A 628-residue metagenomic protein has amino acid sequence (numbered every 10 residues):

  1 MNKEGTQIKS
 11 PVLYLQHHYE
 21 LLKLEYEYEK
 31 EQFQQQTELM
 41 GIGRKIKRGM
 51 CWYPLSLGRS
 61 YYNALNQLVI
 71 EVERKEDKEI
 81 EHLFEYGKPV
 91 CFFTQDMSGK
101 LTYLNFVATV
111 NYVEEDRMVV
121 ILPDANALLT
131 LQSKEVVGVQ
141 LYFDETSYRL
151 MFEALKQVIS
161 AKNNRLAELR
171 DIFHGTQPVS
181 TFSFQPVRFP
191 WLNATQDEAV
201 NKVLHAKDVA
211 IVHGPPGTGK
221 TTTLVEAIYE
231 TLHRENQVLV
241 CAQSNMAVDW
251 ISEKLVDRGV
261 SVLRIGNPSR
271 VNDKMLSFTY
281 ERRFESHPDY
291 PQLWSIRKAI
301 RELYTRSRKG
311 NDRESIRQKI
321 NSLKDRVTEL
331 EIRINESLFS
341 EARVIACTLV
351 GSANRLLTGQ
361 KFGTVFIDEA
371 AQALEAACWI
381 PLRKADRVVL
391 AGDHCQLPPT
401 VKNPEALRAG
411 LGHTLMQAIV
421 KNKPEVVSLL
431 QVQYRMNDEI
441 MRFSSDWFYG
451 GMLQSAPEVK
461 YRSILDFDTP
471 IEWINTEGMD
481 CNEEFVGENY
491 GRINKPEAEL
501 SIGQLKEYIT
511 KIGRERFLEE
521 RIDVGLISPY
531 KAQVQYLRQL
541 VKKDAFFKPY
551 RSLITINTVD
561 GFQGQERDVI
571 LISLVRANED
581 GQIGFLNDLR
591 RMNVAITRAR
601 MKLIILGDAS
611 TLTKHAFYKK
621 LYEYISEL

Functional and structural regions predicted by a protein language model:
M1-Y103, K495, E499, L505 (+1 more regions): Accessory interdomain/linker segments of ATP-dependent helicases and helicase-like nucleic-acid enzymes that mediate
N2-Y19, K23, D77-N201, D257 (+2 more regions): Pre-ATPase regulatory/linker segments immediately N-terminal to the P-loop/RecA-like helicase/translocase core
E71, C91-F93, T109-N111, V119-I121 (+6 more regions): Beta-strand cores of modular interaction/reader domains in eukaryotic scaffold and signaling proteins, especially PDZ
I80, T109, N335, N557-T558: Short, conserved secondary-structure segments in the cores of folded domains
K88, T94-D96, E114, L122-D124 (+7 more regions): Residues that form ligand- and interface-recognition hot spots within folded domains
D96, T102, D124, F173-E285 (+3 more regions): ASCE P-loop NTPase helicase motor core
R234-N236, S244, E336, V350-L628: Conserved helicase motor core of SF1/SF2 NTP-dependent helicases
Y280-D325, I596: ATP-hydrolysis module of ASCE/P-loop NTPase motor domains, specifically the Walker B Asp-Glu catalytic pair
